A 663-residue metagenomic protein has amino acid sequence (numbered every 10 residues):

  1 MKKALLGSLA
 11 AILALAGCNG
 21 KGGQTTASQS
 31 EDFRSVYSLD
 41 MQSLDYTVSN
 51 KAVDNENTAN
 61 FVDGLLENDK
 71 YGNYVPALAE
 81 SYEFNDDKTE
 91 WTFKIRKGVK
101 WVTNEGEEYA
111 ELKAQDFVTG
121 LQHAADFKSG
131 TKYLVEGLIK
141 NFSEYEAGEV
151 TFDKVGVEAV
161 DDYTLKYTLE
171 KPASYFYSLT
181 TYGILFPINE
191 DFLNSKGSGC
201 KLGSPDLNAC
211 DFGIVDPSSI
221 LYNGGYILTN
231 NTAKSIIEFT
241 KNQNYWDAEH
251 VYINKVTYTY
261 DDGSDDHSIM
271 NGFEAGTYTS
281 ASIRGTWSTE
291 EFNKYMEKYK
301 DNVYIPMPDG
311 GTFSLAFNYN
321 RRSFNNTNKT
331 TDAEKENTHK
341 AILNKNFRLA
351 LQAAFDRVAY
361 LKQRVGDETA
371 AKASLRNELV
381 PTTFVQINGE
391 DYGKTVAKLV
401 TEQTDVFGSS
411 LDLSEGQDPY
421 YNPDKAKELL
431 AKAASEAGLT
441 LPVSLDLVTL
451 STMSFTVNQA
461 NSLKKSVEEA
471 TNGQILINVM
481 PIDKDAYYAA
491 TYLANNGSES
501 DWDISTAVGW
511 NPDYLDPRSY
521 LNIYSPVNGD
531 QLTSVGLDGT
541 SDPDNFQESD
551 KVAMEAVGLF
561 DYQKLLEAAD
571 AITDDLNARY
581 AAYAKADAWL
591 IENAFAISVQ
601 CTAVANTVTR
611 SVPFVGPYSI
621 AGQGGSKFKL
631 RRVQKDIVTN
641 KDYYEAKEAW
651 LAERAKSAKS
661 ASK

Functional and structural regions predicted by a protein language model:
V36-D86, L221: N-terminal lobe/hinge region of extracytoplasmic solute-binding protein
E80-L134, K166, I269-G272, E336-L343 (+1 more regions): Aromatic- and charge-enriched surface segment that lines or borders ligand/interaction sites
K94, D116, D126-L202: Surface-exposed binding/hinge segments that line and control ligand-binding clefts or catalytic entry sites
Y109, A114-V118, D162-K166, G225 (+6 more regions): Alpha-helical secondary-structure segments
P172-A173, T180-T257, D265-S268, D636-K663: Gly/Pro-rich hinge or "lid" segments in bacterial periplasmic/extracellular proteins
A233-S235, A275, F407-P512, L521 (+3 more regions): Ligand/substrate-recognition segments at binding pockets and active sites
N244-Y295: Ligand-site clamp/hinge motif
G310, A350-T401, E436, S451 (+2 more regions): Detector for C-terminal structural segments
